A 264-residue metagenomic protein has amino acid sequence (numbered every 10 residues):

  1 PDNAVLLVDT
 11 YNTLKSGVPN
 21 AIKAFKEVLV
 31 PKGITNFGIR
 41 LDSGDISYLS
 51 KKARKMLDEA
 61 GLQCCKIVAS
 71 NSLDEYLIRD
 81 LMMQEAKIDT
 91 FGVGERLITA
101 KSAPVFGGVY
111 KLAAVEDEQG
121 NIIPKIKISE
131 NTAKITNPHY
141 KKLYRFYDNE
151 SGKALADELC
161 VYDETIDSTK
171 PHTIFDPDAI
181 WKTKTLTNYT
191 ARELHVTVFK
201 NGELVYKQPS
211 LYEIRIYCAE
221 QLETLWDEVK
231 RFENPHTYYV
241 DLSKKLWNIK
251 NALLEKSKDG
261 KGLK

Functional and structural regions predicted by a protein language model:
P1-A60, L73-L77, M83, L97-T99 (+4 more regions): Buried, small/hydrophobic-residue-enriched core segments of structured protein domains
N3-L6, F37-G38, C65-I67, D89-T90 (+2 more regions): Structural motif
V28-G38, C64-K66, D227-T237: Flexible, glycine/charged-enriched surface loops at secondary-structure junctions
K51-A53, I67, Y239: A broad "ordered helical/assembly scaffold" signature
D58-A60, L73-K264: Gly/Ser/Thr/Ala-enriched C-terminal appendages of enzymes
S70: Short hydrophobic "strand-cap" motifs at the C-terminus of beta-strands
